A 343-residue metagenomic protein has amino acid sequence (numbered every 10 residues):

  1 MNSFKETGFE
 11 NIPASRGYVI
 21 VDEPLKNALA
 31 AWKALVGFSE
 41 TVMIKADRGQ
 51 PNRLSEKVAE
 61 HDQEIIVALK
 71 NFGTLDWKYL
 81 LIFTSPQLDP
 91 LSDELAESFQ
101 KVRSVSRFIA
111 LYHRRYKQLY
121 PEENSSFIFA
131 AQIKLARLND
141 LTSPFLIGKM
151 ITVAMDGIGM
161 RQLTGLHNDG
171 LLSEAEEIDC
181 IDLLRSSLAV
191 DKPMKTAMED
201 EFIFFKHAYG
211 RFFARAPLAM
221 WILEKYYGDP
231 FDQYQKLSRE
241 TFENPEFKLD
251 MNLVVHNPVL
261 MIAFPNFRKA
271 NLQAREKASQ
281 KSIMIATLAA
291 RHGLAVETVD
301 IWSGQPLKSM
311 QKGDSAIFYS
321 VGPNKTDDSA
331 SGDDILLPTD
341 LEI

Functional and structural regions predicted by a protein language model:
M1-I343: Short acidic linear motifs
